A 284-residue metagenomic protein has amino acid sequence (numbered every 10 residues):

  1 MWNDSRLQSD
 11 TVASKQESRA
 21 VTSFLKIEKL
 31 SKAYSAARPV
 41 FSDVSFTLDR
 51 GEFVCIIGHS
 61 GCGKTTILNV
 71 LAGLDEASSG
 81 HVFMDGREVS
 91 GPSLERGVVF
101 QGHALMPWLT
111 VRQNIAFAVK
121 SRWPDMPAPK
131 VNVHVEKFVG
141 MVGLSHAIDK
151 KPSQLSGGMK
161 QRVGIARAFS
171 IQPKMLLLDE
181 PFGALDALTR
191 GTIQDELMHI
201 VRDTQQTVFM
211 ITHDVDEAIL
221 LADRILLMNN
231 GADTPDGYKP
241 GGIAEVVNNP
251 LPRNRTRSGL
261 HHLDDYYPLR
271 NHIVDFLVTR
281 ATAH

Functional and structural regions predicted by a protein language model:
I57-H59: The feature captures the beta-strand-to-loop junction immediately N-terminal to the Walker
A72: Helix-to-loop junction immediately C-terminal to a conserved catalytic motif
G80-P92: Conserved ABC transporter NBD signature motif
L109-A118: Short coil-to-helix segment of the ABC ATPase nucleotide-binding domain corresponding to the Q-loop/switch region
P127-A147, H199: Conserved ABC ATPase "signature" region
K150-S153, I171: Conserved signature/switch motifs of ABC ATPase nucleotide-binding domains
L176-D179: Catalytic Walker B motif of ABC-type/P-loop ATPase nucleotide-binding domains
